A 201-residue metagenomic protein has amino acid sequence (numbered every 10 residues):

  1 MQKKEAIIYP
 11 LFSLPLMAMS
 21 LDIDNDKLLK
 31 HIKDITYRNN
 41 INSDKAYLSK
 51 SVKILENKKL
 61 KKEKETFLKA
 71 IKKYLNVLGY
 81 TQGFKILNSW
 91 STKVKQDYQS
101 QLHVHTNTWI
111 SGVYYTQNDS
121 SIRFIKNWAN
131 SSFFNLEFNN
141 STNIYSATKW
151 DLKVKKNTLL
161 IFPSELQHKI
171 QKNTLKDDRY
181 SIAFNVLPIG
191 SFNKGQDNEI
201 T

Functional and structural regions predicted by a protein language model:
M1-Y80, Q99, N198-T201: Non-heme Fe(II)/2-oxoglutarate
L29, N173, N193-Q196: Short conserved micro-motifs at the rims of enzyme active sites and ligand-binding pockets
L68, K72-L75, I86-K93, I110-S111: OB-fold and OB-like single-stranded nucleic-acid-recognition modules and their adjacent interaction interfaces
Y80-S89, R123-F124: A short coil-to-beta-strand element that immediately follows conserved catalytic motifs
V94-I161, S191-I200: Catalytic core of non-heme Fe(II) oxygenases with the double-stranded beta-helix
S100-H103, H168-L175: Short beta-strand His + acidic residue motifs that chelate non-heme Fe in jelly-roll/DSBH and cupin folds
S111-V113, K176-F192: A short hydrophobic beta-strand segment most commonly corresponding to one strand of the jelly-roll/cupin
